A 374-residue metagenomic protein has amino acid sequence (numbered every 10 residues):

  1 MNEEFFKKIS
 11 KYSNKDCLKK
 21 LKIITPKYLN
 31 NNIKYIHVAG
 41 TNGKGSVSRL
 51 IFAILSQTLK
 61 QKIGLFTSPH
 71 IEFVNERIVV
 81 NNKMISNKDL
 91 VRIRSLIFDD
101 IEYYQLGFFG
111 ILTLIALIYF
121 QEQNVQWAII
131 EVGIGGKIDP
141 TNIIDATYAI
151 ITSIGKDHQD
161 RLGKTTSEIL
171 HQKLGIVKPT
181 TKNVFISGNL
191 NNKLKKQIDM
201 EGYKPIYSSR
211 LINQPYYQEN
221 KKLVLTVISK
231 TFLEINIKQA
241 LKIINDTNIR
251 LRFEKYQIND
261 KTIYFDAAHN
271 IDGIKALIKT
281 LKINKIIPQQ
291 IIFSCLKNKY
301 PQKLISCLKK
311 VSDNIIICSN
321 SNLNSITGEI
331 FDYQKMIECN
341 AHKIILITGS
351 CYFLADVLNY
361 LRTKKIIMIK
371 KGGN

Functional and structural regions predicted by a protein language model:
M1, D145, L174, K182-N183 (+3 more regions): ATP-dependent carboxylate-amine ligase
M1-G40, R49-T58, F66: Short functional linear segments
L21-N32, Q57-I144, L162-G163, L170: ATP-dependent carboxylate-amine ligase catalytic core
N32, E122, W127-I130, P140-I150 (+2 more regions): Nucleotide phosphate-binding/pyrophosphate-handling subdomain across enzymes that bind or process nucleotide phosphates
K34-Y35, K60-K62, T262, I344: Residues that mark the start of a beta-strand
T41, I63, I129, T152 (+7 more regions): Residue-level signal for inorganic ion chemistry
G45: Residue-level recognition of phosphate/Mg2+-coordinating polar/acidic sites in nucleotide-handling active sites
G136-I138, A146-P179, N183-G202: Conserved catalytic-core segment of NTP-binding enzymes
